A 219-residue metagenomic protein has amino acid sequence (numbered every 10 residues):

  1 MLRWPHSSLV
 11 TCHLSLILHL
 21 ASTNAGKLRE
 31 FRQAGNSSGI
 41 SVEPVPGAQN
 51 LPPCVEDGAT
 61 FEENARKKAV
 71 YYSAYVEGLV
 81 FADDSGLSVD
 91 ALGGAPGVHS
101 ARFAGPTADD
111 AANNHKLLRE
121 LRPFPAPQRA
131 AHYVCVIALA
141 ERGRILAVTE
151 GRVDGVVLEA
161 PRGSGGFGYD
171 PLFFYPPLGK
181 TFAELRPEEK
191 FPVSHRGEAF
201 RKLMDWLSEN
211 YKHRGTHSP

Functional and structural regions predicted by a protein language model:
M1-L2, H6-L16, K212-P219: Short, basic, low-complexity termini and linkers enriched in Ser/Thr/Gly/Pro that act as targeting/leader peptides
L16-H19, A25-H213: Anionic-ligand binding patches
